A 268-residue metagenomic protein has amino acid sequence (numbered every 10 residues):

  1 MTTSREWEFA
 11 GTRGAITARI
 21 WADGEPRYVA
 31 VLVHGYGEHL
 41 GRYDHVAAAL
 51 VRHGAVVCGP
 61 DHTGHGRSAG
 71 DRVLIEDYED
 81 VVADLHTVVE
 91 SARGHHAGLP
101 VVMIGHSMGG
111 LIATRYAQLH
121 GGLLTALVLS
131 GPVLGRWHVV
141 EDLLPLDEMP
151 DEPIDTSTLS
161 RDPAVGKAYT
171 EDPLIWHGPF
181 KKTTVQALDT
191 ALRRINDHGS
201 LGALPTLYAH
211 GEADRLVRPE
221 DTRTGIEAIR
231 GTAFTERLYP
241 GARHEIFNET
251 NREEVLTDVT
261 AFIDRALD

Functional and structural regions predicted by a protein language model:
M1-A22: N-terminal cap/lid segment of alpha/beta-hydrolase-fold proteins
R27, G35-E38: Active-site glycine-rich loops that stabilize anionic/oxyanionic intermediates across multiple enzyme folds
H39, G66-H96, V255: Catalytic nucleophile-loop/oxyanion-hole region of alpha/beta-hydrolase and closely related hydrolase-like folds
L40, A47-G70: Conserved alpha/beta-hydrolase
V128-H138: Active-site nucleophile loop of the alpha/beta-hydrolase fold
G202, Y208-H210, D214: Short beta-strand/loop motif that positions the catalytic acidic residue of the alpha/beta-hydrolase fold
R218-E227: Short alpha-helix in the alpha/beta-hydrolase fold that links the catalytic acid
A233-D268: Catalytic active-site module of serine/aspartate enzymes centered on a nucleophile-bearing elbow/loop
